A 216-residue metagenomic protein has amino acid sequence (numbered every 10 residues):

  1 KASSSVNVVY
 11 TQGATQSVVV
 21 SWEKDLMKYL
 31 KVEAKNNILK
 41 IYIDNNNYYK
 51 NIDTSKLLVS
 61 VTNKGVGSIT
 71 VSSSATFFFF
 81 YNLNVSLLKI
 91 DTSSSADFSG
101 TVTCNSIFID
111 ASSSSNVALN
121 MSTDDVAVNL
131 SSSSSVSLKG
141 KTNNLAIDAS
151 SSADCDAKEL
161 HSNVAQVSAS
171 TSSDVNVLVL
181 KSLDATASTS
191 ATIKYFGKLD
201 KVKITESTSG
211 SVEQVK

Functional and structural regions predicted by a protein language model:
K1-T92, S99-D110, A118-N120, A127 (+4 more regions): Acidic (Asp/Glu) and glycine-rich low-complexity loops/linkers that are typically intrinsically disordered
V117-K216: Short, surface-exposed interaction patches in beta-rich subdomains that mediate adhesion/assembly near membranes
